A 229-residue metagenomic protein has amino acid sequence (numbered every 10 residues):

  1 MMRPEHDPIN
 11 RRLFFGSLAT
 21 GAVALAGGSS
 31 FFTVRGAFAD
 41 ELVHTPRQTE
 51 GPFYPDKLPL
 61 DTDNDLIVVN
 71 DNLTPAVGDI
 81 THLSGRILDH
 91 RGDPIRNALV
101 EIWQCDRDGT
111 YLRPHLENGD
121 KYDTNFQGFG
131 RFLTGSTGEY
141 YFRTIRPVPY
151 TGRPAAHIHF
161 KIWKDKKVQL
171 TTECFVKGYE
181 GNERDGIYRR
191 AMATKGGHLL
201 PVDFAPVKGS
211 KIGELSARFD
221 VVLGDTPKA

Functional and structural regions predicted by a protein language model:
M1-L13, A22: N-terminal secretory signal peptides
F15-S17, G51: Elongated, non-catalytic scaffold/linker segments and compositionally distinctive motifs
L18-A19, G27: Domain-scale detector for complete catalytic domains at protein termini or as standalone homologs
G27-V34: C-terminal segment of classical bacterial N-terminal signal peptides
G36-P201, A205, S210-A229: Beta-strand-dominated extracellular/periplasmic modules and repeats in secreted or surface-exposed proteins
